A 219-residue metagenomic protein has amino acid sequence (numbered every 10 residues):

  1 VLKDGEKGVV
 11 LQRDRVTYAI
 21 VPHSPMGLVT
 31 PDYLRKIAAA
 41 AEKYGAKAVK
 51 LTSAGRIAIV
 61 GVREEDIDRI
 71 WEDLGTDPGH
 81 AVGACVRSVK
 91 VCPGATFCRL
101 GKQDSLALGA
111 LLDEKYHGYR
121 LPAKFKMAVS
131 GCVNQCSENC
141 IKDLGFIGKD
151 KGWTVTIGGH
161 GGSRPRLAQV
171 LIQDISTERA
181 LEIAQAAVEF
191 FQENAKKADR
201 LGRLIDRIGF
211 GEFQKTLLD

Functional and structural regions predicted by a protein language model:
V1, H23-V29, A39-A40, T156-H160 (+2 more regions): Conserved active-site/ligand-binding neighborhood in enzyme cores
V1-Y33: N-terminal basic/disordered segments at the start of proteins
V9-D14, G45-L51, H160-G161: Short, flexible, solvent-exposed loop/turn segments with mixed acidic/basic and small polar residues
I20-D150: Small-residue-enriched alpha-helical segments and adjacent helix-cap loops that form tight helix-helix packing
P25-V29, V62, L100-D104, I172-R179 (+2 more regions): Catalytic cores of large soluble enzymes that bind and process phosphate-bearing ligands
S53, A198-R203: Short, surface-exposed loop/turn segments at secondary-structure junctions
G131, Q135, C140-R200, Q214: Mobile "lid/hinge" segments at catalytic clefts and subdomain interfaces of large enzymes
L201-L218: Short, highly charged C-terminal tails/helix-capping segments
